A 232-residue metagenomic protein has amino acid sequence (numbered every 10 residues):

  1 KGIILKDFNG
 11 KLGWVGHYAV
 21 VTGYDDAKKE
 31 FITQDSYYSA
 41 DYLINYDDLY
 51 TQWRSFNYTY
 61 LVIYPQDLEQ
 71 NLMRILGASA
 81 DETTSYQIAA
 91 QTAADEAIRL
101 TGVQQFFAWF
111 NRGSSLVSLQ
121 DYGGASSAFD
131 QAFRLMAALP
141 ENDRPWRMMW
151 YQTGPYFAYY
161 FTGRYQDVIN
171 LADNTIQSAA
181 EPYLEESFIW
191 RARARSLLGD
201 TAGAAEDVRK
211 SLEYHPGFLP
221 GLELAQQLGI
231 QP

Functional and structural regions predicted by a protein language model:
F8-G13, Y24-L119, G124, D130: Noncatalytic regulatory segments and standalone regulatory/sensor domains
W14-A19: Short, surface-exposed coil-to-beta transition loops
E96-I98, A132, N174-T175, K210-S211: Canonical positions in the second alpha-helix
R99, F106, M148-M149, E185 (+1 more regions): Start-of-helix signal in alpha-solenoid helical-repeat scaffolds, especially tetratricopeptide repeats
S114-G123, D130-R193: Alpha-helical adaptor scaffolds
S118, F161, L197, Q227-Q231: Register position in tetratricopeptide repeats
F133-R134, T201-L219: TPR/TPR-like (Sel1-like) alpha-helical repeat modules
